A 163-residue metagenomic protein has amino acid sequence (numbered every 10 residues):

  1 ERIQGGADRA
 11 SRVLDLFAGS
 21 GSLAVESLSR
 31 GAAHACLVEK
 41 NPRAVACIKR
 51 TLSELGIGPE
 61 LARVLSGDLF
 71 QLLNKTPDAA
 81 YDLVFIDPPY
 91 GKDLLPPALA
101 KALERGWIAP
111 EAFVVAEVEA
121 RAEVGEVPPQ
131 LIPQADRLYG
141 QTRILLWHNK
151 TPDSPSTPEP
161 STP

Functional and structural regions predicted by a protein language model:
E1-P163: Class I S-adenosyl-L-methionine-dependent methyltransferase catalytic core
